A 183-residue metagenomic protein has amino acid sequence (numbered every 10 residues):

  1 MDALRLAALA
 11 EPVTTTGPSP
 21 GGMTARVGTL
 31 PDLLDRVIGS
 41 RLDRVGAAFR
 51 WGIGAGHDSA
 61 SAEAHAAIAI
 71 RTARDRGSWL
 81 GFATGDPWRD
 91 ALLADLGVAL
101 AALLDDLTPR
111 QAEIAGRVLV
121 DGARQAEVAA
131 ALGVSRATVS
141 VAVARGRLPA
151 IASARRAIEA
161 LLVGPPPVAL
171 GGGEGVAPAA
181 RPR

Functional and structural regions predicted by a protein language model:
M1-R71: DNA-contacting interfaces and partner/effector-binding or oligomerization modules in DNA-centric proteins
R74-V98, A102: Flexible, glycine/charge-rich interdomain/linker segments that couple and regulate nucleotide signaling catalytic cores
L104-A112, G122: Short helix-coil-helix linker/hinge
E113-V118, V128: Short alpha-helical "packing" element that flanks the helix-turn-helix/winged-helix DNA-binding module
R124-L132: Short alpha-helical "recognition helix" segments of helix-turn-helix
S140-V141: Key DNA-contacting residues within the recognition helix of helix-turn-helix
R147-L162: Short, Lys/Arg-enriched C-terminal cap helix and immediately downstream tail that follows
